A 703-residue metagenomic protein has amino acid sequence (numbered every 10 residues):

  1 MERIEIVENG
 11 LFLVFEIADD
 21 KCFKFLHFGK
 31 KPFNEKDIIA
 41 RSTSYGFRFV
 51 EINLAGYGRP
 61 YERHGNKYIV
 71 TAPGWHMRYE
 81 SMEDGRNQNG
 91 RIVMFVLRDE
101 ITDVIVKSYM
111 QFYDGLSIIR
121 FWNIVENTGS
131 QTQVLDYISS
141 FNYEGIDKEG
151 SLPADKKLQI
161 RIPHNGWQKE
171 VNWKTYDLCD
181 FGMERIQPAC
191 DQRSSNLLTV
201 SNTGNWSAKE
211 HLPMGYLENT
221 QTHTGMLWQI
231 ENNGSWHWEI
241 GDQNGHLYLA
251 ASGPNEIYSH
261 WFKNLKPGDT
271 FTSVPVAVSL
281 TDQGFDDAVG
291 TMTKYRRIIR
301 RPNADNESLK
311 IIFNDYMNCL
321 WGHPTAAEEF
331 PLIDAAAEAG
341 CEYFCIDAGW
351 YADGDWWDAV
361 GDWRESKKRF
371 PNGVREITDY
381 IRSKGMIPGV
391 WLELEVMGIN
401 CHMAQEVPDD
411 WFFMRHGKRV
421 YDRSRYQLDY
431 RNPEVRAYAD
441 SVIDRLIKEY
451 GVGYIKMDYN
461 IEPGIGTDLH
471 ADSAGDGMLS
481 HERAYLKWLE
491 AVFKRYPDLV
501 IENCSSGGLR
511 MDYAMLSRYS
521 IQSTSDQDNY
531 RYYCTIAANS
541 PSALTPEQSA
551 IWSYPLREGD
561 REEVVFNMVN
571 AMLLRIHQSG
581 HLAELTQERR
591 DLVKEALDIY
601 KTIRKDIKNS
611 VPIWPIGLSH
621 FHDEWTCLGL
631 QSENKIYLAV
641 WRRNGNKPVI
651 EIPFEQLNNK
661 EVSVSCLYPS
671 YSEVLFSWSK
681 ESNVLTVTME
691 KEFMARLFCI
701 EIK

Functional and structural regions predicted by a protein language model:
E2-I240, S259, S665-L675: Polysaccharide-binding surfaces and accessory modules of carbohydrate-active proteins
N9-L13, F28, Y485-L675, T686-C699: Active-site-proximal substrate-binding groove within the catalytic cores of carbohydrate-active enzymes
G10, N123, G268, I381 (+5 more regions): Conserved, mostly hydrophobic/aromatic
I240-P254, S665-T688: Solvent-exposed beta-strand/loop surfaces of large extracellular or lumenal domains
I257, D315, C319-E406, A437-S441 (+1 more regions): Aromatic- and glycine-enriched glycan-recognition loops and surfaces that form the carbohydrate-binding subsites
K263-D282, F693-E701: Short Pro-Gly-centered flexible turn/kink motifs
S308-K310, W321-H323, K367, L394-R445 (+1 more regions): Active-site-adjacent "subsite" loops/lids of carbohydrate-active enzymes
G340-W350, Y438-A471: Active-site groove signature of glycoside hydrolases
